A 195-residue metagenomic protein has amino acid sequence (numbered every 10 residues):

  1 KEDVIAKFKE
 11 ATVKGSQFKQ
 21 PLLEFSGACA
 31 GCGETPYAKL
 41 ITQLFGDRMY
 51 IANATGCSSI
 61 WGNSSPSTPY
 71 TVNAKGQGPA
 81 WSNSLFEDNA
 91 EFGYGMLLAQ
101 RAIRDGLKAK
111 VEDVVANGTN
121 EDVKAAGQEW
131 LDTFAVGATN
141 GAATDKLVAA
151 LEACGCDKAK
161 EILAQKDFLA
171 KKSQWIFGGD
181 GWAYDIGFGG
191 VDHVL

Functional and structural regions predicted by a protein language model:
K1: Cys/His-rich short segments
V4-L195: Cofactor-binding active-site loop characterized by glycine-rich and histidine/acidic residues
